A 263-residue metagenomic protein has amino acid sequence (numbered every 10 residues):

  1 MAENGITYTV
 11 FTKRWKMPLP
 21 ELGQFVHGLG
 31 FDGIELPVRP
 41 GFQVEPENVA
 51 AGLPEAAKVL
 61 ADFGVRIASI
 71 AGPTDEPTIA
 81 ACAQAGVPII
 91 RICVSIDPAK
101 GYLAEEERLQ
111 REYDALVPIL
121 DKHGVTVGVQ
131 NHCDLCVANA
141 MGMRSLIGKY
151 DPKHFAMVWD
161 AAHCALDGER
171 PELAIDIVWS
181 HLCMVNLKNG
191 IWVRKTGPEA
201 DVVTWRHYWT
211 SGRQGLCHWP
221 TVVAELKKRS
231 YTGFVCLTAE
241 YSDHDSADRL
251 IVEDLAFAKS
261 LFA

Functional and structural regions predicted by a protein language model:
M1-I89, D114, D121, P152 (+4 more regions): N-terminal pre-domain/capping segments
F11-W15, P37-G41, G72-D75, S95-D97 (+4 more regions): Active-site beta-loop-alpha junctions enriched in small/polar residues
P20-Q24, G28, R66-M157, L166 (+2 more regions): Active-site acidic/histidine proton-transfer and metal-coordination neighborhood in alpha/beta enzyme cores
G23, L120-L216, V223: Acidic/histidine-rich catalytic cores of soluble enzymes
E35, S69-A71, R91, G128 (+2 more regions): Conserved beta-strand positions in the central sheet of alpha/beta enzyme cores
N48-E55, E105-D114, A140-R144, E169-D176 (+2 more regions): Charged helix-capping and loop-helix junction motifs
R206-Y208, T232-D243: Active-site clefts of carbohydrate-active enzymes
L237-A258: C-terminal/domain-terminus segments
